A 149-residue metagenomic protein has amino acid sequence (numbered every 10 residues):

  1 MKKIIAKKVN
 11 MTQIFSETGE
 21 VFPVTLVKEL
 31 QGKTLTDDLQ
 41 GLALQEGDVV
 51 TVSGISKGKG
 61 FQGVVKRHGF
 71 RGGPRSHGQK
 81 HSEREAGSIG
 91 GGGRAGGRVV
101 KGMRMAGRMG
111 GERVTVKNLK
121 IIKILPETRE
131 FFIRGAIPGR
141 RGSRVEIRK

Functional and structural regions predicted by a protein language model:
M1-K149: Extended basic (Lys/Arg/His-rich) segments that typically form rRNA-contacting surfaces in ribosomal proteins
